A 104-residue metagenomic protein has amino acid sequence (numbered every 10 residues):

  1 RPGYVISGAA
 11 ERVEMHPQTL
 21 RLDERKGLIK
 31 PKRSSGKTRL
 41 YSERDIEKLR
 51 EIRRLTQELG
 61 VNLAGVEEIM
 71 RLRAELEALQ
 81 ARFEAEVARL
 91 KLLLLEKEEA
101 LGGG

Functional and structural regions predicted by a protein language model:
R1-E58: Basic helix-turn-helix/winged-helix DNA-binding cores and closely related short helical interaction motifs
I6, R12-V13, P31, M70-L72 (+2 more regions): A general secondary-structure boundary signal
G27-L28, Y41, E67-R73, E84-A85 (+1 more regions): Residue-level signal for alpha-helical context at structural boundaries
E47-A81: A short, Lys/Arg-enriched interface patch at domain edges and termini
E75-G104: C-terminal regulatory/oligomerization modules of transcriptional regulators
